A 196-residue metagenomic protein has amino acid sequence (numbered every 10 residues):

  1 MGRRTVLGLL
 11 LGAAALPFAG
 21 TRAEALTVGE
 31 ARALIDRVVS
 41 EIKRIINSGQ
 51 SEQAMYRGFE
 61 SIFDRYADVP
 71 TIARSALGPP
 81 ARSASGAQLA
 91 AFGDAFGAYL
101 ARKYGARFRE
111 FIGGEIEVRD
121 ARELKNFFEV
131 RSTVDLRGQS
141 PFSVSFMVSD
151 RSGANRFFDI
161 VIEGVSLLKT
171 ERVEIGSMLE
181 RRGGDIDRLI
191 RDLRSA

Functional and structural regions predicted by a protein language model:
M1-A13: N-terminal secretory signal peptides and thylakoid transit peptides that target proteins across membranes
A13-A19: Hydrophobic h-region of N-terminal signal peptides that target proteins for export in Gram-negative bacteria
G20-A25: Sec/Tat signal peptide C-region and signal peptidase I cleavage site
V28-Y104: Early exported N-terminus immediately downstream of N-terminal targeting peptides
F96, D120-R122, V134-L136, V148-D150 (+1 more regions): A mature extracytoplasmic/lumenal domain signature
R102-F142, D192, A196: Surface-exposed, charged secondary-structure patches
P141-K169: Short beta-strand edge/turn micro-motifs at domain boundaries
I162-A196: Low-complexity, intrinsically disordered terminal/linker segments enriched in charged and Gly/Pro repeats
